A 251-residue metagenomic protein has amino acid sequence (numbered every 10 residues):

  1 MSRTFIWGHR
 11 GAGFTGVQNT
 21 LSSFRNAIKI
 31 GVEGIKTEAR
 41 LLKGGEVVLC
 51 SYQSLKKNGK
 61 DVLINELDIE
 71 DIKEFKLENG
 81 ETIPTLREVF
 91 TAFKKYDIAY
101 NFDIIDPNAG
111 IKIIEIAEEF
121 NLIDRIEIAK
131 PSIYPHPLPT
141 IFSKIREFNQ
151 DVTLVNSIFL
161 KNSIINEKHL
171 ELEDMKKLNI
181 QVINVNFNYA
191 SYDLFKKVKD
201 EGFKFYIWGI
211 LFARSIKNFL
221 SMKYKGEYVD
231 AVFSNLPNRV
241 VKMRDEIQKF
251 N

Functional and structural regions predicted by a protein language model:
M1-N251: Phosphate-group recognition and catalysis centered on beta-loop-alpha active-site segments
